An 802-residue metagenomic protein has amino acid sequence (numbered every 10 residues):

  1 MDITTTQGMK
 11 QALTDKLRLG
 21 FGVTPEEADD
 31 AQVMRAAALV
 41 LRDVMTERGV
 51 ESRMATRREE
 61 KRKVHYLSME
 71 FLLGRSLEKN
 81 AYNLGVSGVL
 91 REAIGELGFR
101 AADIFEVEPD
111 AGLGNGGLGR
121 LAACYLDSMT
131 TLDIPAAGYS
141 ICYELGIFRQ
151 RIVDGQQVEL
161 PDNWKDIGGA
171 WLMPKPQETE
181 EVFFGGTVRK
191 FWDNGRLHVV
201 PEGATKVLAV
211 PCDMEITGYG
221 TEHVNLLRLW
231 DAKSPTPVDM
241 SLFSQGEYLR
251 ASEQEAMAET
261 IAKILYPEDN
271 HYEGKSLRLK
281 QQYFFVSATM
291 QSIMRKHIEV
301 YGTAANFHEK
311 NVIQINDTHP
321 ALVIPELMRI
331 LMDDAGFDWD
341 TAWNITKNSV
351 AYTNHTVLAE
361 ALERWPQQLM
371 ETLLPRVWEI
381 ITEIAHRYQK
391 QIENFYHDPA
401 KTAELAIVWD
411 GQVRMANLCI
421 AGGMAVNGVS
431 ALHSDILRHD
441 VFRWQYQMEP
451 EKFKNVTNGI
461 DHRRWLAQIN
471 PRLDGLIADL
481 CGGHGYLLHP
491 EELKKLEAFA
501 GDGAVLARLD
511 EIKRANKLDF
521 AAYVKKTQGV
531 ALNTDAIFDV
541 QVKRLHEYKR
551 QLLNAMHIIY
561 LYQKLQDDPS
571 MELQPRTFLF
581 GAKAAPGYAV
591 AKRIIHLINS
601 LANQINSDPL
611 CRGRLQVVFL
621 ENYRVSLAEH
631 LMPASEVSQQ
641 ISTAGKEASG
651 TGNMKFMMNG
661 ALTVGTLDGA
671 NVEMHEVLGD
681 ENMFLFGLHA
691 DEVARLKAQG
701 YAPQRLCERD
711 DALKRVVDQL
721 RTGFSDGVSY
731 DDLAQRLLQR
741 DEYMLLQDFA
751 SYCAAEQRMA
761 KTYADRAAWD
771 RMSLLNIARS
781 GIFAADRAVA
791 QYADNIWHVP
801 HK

Functional and structural regions predicted by a protein language model:
M1-K802: A conserved ligand/cofactor-binding region detector
